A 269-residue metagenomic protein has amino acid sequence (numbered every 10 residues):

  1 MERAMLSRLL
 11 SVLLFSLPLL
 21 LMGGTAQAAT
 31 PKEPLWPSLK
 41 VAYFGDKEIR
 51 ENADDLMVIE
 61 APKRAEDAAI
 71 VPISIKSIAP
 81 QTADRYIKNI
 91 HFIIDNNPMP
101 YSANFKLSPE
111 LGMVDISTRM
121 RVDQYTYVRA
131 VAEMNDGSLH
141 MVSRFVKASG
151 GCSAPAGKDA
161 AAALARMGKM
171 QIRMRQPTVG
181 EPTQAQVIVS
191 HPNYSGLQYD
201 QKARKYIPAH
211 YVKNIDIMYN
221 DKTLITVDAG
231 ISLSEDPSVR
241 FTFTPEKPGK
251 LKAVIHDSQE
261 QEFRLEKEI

Functional and structural regions predicted by a protein language model:
S11-M22: Bacterial N-terminal signal peptides
P31-P34, G150-I172: Low-complexity, Pro/Ser/Thr- and charge-rich linker/hinge segments at domain boundaries
V41-I70, A160-P182: N-terminal edge beta-strand
E60, P72-Q81, Q184-P192, D200-K205: Short edge beta-strand/loop segments characteristic of extracellular beta-sandwich folds
S108-I116, I231-R240: Aromatic sugar-binding surface patches on proteins that engage polysaccharides or sugar-phosphate polymers
D123-Y127, P182, E246-K250: Extracellular Ig-like/FN3 beta-sandwich strand-entry sites
M134-M141, H256-L265: Short acidic/polar inter-strand loop motif in beta-rich domains
F145-G151, E268-I269: Short beta-strand edge segments in extracellular beta-sheet folds
